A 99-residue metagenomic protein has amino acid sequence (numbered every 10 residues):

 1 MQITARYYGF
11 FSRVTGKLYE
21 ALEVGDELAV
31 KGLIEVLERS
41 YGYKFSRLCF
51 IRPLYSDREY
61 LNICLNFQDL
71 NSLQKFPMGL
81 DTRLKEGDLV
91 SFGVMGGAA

Functional and structural regions predicted by a protein language model:
M1-A99: Ubiquitin-like/PB1-type beta-grasp interaction modules and other compact soluble beta-rich domains
